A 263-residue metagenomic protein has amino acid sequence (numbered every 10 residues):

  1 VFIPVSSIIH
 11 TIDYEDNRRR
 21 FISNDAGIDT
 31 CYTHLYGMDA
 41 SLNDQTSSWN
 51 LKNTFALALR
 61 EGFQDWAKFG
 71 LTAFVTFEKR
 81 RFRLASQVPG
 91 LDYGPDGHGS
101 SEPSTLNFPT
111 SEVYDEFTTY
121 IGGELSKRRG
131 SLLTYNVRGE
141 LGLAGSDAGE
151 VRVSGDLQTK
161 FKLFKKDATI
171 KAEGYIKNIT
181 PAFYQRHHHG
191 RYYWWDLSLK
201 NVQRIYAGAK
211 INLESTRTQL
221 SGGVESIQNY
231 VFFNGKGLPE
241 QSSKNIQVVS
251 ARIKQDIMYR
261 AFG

Functional and structural regions predicted by a protein language model:
F2-G263: Exposed, low-structure sequence patches enriched in small/polar residues
